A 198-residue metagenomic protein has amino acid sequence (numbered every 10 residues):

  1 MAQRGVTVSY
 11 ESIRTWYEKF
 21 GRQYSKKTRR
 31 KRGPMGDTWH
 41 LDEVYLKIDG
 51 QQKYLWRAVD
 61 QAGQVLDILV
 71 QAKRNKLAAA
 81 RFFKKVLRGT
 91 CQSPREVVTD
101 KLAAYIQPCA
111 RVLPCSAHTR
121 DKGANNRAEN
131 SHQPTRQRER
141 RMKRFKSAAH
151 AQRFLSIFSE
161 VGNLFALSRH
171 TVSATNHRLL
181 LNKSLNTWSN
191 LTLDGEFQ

Functional and structural regions predicted by a protein language model:
V6-V8, T15-D37: Short, basic alpha-helical nucleic acid-contact segments in DNA-binding proteins and DNA transaction factors
I13, D42, A58, G63 (+6 more regions): Mobile genetic element proteins and their domesticated derivatives, centered on retroelements and DNA transposons
K19, I68-T90: Active-site beta-loop-alpha junctions of metal-dependent nucleic acid enzymes, especially the RNase H-like/DDE
M35-K47: Two-metal-ion RNase H-like nuclease active-site motif
D49-V65: Short conserved beta-strand segments at catalytic cores or DNA/RNA-binding microdomains of nucleic-acid binding
P94-Y105, K122: Acidic/histidine-rich, metal-coordinating catalytic segments
D121-Q137, A151: RNase H-like two-metal-ion nuclease catalytic core shared by retroviral integrases and related mobile-element nucleases
R141, Q152-Q198: C-terminal domain-tail junction helix/linker
